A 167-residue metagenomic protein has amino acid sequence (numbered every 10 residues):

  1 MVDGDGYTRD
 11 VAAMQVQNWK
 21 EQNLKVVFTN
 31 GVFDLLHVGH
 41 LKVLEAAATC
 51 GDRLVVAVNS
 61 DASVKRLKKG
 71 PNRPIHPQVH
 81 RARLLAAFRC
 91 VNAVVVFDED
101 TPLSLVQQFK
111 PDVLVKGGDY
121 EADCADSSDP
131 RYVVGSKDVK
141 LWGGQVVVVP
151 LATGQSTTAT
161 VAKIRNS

Functional and structural regions predicted by a protein language model:
M1-S167: Nucleotidyltransferase catalytic core that binds NTPs
